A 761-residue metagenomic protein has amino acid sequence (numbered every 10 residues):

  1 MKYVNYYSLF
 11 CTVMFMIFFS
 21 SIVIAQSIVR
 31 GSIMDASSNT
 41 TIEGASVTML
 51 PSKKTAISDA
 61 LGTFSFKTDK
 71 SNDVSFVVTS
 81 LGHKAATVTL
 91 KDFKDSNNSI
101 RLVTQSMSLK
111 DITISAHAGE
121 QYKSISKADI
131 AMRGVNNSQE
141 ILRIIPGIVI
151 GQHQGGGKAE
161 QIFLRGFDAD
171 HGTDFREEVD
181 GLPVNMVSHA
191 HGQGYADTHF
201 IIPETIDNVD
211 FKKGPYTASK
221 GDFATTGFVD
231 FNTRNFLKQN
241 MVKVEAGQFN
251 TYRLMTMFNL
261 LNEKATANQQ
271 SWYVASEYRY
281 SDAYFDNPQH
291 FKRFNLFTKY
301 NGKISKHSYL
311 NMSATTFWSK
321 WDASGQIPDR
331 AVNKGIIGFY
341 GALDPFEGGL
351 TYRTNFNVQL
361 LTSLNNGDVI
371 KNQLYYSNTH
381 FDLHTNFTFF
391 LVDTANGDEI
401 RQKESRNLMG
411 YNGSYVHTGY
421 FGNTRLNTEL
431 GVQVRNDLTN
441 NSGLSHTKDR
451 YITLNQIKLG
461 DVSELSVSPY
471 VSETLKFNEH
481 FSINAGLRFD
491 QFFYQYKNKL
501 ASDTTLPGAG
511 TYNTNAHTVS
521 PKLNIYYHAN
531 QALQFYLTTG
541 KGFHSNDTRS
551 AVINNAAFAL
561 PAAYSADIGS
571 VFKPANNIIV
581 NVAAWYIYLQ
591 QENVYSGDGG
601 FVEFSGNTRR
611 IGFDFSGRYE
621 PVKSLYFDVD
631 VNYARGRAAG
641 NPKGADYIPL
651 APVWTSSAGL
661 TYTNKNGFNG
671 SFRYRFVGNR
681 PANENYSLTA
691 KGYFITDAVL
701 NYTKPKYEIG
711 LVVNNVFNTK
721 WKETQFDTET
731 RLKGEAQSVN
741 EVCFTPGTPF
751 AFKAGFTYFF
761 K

Functional and structural regions predicted by a protein language model:
M34-S38, A45-L50, T79-K84, F93-M132 (+3 more regions): Short, acidic, small-residue-rich periplasmic hinge/interaction motif at the N-terminus of Gram-negative outer-membrane
S65-K67, P183-K213, F231-N232: Short acidic/polar hinge/loop motifs at secondary-structure boundaries that mediate gating or recognition
D210-A218, T226-E263, S276, A559 (+3 more regions): Short strand-turn segments of transmembrane beta-barrel domains in outer membranes, especially the first one or two
Q248-Y280, F285-S324, G348-N365, G422: Transmembrane beta-barrel wall of Gram-negative outer-membrane proteins
K303-F317, G349-A501, H528, A532 (+3 more regions): Face-selective signature of the C-terminal outer-membrane beta-barrel domain
S363, V369-F387, H528, A532-G542 (+2 more regions): Membrane-embedded beta-barrel scaffold of Gram-negative outer-membrane proteins
Y415, Q491, A584-Y588, F604-E684 (+1 more regions): Gram-negative outer-membrane beta-barrel transporters
F627, N679-R680, Y702-K761: C-terminal beta-signal and adjacent terminal beta-strands/loops of Gram-negative outer-membrane beta-barrel proteins
